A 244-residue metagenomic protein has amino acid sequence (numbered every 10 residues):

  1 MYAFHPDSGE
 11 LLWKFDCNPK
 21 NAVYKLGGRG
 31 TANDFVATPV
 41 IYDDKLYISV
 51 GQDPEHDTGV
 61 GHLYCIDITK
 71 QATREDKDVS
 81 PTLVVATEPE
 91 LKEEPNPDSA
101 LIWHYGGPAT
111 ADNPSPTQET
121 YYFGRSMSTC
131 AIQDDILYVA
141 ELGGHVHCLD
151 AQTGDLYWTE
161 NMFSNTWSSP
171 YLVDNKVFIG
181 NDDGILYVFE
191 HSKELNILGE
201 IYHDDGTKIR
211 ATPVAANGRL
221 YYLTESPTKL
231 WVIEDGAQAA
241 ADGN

Functional and structural regions predicted by a protein language model:
M1-N244: Noncatalytic, solvent-exposed loop/strand surfaces of beta-propeller-type extracellular/periplasmic domains
